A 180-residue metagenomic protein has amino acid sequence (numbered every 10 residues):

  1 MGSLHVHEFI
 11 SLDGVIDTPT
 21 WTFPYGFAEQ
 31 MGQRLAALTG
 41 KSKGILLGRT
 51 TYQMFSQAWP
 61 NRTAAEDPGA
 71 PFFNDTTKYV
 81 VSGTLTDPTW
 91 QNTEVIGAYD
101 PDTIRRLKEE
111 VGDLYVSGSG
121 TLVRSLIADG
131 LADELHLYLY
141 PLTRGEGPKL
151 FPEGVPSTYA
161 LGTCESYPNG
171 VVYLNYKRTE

Functional and structural regions predicted by a protein language model:
M1-E180: Enzymes that bind and transform nitrogen-containing heteroaromatic metabolites
